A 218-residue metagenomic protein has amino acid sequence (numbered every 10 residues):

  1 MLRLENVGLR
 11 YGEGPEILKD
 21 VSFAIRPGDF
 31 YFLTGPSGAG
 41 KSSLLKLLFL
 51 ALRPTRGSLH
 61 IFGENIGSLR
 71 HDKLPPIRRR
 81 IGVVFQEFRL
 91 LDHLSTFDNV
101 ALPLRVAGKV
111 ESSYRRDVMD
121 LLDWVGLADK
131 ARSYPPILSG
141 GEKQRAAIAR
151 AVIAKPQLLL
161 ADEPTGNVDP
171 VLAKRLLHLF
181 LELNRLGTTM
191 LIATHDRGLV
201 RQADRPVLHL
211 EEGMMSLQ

Functional and structural regions predicted by a protein language model:
F49: Helix-to-loop junction immediately C-terminal to a conserved catalytic motif
G57-N65: Conserved ABC transporter NBD signature motif
I66-G82, R185: ABC ATPase NBD coupling module
L94-L102: Short coil-to-helix segment of the ABC ATPase nucleotide-binding domain corresponding to the Q-loop/switch region
Y134-L138, E142: Conserved ABC ATPase signature
I153-Q157: A short, proline-enriched helix->beta-strand linker immediately N-terminal to the Walker B motif in ABC-type P-loop
L159-D162: Catalytic Walker B motif of ABC-type/P-loop ATPase nucleotide-binding domains
